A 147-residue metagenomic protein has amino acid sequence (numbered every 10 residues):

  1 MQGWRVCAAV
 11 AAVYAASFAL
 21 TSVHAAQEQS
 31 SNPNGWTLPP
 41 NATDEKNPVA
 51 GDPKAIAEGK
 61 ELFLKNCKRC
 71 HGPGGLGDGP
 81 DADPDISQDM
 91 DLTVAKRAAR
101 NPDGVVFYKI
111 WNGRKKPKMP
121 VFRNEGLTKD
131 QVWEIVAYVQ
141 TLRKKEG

Functional and structural regions predicted by a protein language model:
M1-A11: Bacterial N-terminal signal peptides that target proteins for export
Y14-H24: C-terminal segment of classical bacterial N-terminal signal peptides
A25-S31, S87-M90, K109-L142, G147: Axial heme c-ligation environment in periplasmic c-type cytochrome domains
S30-L62: Electrostatic cytochrome c docking/interface patches
P53-K60, P73-F107: Gly/Gly-Pro-rich "capping" loops immediately C-terminal to redox-active cysteine motifs in periplasmic/lumenal
G59, F63-G74, I135-V139: The canonical Cys-X-X-Cys-His
